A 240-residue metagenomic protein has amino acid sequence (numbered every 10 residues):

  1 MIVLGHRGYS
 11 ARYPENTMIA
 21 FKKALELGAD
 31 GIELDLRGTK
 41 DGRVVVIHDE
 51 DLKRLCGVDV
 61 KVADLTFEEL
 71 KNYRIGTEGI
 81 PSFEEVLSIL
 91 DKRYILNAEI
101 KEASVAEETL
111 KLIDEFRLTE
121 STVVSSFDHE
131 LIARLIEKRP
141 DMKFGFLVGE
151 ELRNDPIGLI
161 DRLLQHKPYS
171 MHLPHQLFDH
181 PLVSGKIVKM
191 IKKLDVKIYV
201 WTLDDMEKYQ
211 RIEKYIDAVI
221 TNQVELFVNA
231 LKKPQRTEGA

Functional and structural regions predicted by a protein language model:
M1-A240: Phosphate-group recognition and catalysis centered on beta-loop-alpha active-site segments
